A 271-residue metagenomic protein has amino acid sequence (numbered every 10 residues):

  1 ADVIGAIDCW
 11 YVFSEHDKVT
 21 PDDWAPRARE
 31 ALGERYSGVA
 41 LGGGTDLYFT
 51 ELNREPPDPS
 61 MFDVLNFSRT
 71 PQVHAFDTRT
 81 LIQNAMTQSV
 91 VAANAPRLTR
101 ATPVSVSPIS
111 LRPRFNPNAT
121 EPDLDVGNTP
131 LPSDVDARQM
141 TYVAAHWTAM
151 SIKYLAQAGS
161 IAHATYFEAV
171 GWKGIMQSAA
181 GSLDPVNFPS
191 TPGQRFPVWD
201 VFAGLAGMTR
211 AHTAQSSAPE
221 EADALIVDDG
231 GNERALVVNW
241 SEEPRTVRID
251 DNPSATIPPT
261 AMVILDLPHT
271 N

Functional and structural regions predicted by a protein language model:
A1-D2, F49-P57, A144-Y154: Short, acidic/polar
I4, L32-S37, A93-V104, M150-H163 (+1 more regions): A structural motif corresponding to the C-terminal end of an alpha-helix and its immediate exit/capping segment
D8-V12, H16-Y142: Noncatalytic carbohydrate-binding groove/subsite architecture in carbohydrate-active enzymes
S105-V198: Aromatic/acidic polysaccharide-binding cleft in carbohydrate-active enzymes
A156, A203-T209, S216-E221, P268: Membrane engagement elements in two modes
S217-D250: Carbohydrate-binding surface patches
A255-N271: C-terminal beta-strand-rich structural cap/linker in extracellular carbohydrate-active enzymes
